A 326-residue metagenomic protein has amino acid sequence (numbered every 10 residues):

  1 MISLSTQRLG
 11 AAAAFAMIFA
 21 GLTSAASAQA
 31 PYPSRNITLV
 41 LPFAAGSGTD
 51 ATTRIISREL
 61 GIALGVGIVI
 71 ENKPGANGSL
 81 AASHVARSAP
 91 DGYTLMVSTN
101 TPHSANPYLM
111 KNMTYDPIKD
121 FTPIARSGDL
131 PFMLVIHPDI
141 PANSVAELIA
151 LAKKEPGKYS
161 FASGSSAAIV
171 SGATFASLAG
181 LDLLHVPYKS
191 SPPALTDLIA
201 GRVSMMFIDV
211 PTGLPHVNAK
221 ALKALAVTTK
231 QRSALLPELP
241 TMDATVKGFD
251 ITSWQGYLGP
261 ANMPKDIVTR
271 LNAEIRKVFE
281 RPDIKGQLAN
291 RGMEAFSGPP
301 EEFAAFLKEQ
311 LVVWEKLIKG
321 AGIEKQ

Functional and structural regions predicted by a protein language model:
M1-T6: N-terminal secretory signal peptides that target proteins for export/translocation
G10-L22: Bacterial N-terminal signal peptides
A28-K119, G157-K158, A167-A168, G180-S204 (+4 more regions): N-terminal (or domain-start) structured segment
S34-N36, L178, N218, K265-Q326: An extracytoplasmic/periplasmic, membrane-proximal ligand-sensing/linker region
A51, I55, E59, L80 (+15 more regions): Extracytoplasmic/secreted proteins, especially bacterial periplasmic and envelope-associated proteins
R87-Y93, Y108-P193, M242, K247 (+1 more regions): Hinge/capping helix and adjacent helix->loop/strand transition within the periplasmic-binding protein
P102-N112, I169, A173-L178, M205-E238: A ligand-binding cleft/hinge motif common to bilobed small-molecule-binding domains
